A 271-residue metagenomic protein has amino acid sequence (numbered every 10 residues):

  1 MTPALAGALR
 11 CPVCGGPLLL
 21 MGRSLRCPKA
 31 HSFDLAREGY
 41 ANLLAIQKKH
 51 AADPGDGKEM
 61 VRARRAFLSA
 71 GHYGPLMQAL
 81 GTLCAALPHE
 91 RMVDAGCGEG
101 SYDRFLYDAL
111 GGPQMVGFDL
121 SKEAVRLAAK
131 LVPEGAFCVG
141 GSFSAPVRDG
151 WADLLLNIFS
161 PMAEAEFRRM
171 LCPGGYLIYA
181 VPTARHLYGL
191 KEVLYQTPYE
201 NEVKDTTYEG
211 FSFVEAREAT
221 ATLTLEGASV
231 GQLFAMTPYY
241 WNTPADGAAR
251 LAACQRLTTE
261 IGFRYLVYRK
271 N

Functional and structural regions predicted by a protein language model:
M1-D53: N-terminal auxiliary segments of SAM/dcSAM-dependent transferases
A6-G7, A219-N271: Conserved Class I S-adenosyl-L-methionine
H50, G55-P75: Class I SAM-dependent methyltransferase Rossmann-like catalytic core, especially the SAM/SAH-binding loop
H89-G98: Conserved class I S-adenosyl-L-methionine
E99-G111: Conserved SAM-binding loop of SAM-dependent methyltransferases across substrates and taxa, primarily the Class I
D119-S121: Conserved SAM/SAH-binding beta-strand->alpha-helix loop
E164-Y176: A short glycine-rich, Lys/Arg-flanked "PGG" loop and its adjoining helix->strand segment in the class I
G174-A184: Conserved beta-strand signature within the Rossmann-like core of class I S-adenosyl-L-methionine
